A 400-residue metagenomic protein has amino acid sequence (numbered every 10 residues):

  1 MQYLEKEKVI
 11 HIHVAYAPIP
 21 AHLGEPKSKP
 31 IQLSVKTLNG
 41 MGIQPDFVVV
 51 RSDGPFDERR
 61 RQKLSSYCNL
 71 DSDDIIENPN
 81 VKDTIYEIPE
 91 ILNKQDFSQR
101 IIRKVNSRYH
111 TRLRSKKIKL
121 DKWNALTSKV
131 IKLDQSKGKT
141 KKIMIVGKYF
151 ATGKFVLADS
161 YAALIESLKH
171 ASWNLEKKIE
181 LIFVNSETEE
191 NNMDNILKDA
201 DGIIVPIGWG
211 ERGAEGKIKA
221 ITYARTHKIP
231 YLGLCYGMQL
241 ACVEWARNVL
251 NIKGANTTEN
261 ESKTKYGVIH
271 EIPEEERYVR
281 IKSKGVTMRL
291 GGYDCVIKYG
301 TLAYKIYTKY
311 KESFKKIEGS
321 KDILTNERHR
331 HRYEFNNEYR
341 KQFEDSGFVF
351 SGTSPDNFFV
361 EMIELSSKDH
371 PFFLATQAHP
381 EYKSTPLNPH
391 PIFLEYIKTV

Functional and structural regions predicted by a protein language model:
M1-D369, Q377-V400: N-terminal beta1-alpha1 cap of cysteine-dependent amidohydrolase-like domains
